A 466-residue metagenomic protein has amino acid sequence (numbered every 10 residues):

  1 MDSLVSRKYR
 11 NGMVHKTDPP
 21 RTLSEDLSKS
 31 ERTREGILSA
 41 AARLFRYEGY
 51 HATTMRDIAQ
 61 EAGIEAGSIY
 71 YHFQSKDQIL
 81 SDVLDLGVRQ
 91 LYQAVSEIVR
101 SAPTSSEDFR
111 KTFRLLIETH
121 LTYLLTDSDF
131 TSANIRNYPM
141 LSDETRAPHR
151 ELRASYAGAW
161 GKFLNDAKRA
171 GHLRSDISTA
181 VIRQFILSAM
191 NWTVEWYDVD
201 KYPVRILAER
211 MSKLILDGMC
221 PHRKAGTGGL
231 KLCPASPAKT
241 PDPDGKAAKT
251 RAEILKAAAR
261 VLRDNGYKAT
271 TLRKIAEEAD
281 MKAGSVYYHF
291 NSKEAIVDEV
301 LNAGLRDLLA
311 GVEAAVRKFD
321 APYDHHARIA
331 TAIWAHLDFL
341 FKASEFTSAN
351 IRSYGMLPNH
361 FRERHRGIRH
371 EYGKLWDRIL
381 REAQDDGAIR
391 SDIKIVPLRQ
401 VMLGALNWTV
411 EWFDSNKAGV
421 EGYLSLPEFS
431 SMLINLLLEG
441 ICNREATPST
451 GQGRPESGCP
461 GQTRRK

Functional and structural regions predicted by a protein language model:
M1-R21, T122, G158, K162-D166 (+8 more regions): C-terminal peripheral helix-coil segments that are non-catalytic and often amphipathic
R32-G36, A40-Q78, D82, K249 (+3 more regions): Helix-turn-helix
R46, A52, T119-H120, N134-P234 (+4 more regions): Extended, hydrophobic interaction surfaces within ordered domains
D82, E97-D129, E299, A314-E345 (+1 more regions): Hydrophobic alpha-helical connector segments
D85-L91, N302-L308: Short, basic, alpha-helical segments at the C-terminal edge of helix-turn-helix-like DNA-binding modules
R89, S96, E144-A170, T179-Q184 (+4 more regions): Amphipathic alpha-helical packing segments from all-alpha helical-bundle domains
L124-E144, G161-K162, L340-H360, E411-D414: Amphipathic alpha-helical segments used for helix-helix packing
S132-I135, D176, G226-G228, S348-I351 (+3 more regions): Short, hydrophobic secondary-structure boundary micro-motifs
